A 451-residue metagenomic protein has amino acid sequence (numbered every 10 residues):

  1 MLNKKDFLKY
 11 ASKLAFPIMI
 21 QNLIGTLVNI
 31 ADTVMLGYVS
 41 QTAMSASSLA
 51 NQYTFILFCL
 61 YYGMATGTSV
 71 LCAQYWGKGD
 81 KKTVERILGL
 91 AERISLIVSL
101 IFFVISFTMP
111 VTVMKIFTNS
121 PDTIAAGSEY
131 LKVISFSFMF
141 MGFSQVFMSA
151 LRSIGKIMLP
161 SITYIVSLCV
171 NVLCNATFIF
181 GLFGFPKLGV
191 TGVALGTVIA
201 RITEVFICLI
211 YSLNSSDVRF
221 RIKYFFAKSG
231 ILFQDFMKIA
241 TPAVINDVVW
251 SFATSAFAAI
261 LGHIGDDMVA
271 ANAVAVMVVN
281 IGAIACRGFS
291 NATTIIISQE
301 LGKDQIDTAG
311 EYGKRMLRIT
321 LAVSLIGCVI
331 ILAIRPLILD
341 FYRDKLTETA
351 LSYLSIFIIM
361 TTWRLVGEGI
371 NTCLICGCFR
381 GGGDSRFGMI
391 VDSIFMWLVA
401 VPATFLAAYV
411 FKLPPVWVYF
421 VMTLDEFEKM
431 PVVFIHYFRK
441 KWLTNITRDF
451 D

Functional and structural regions predicted by a protein language model:
M1-A15, C72-S137, F185-T241, I297-R364 (+1 more regions): Short alpha-helical transmembrane segments in multi-pass integral membrane proteins
K13-D32, V133, S144, S167 (+5 more regions): Transmembrane helical elements of multi-pass membrane transporters/channels
I18, N22, T33-V34, V70 (+16 more regions): Transmembrane alpha-helix boundary and packing residues in multipass membrane permease domains and related
M19, L23, L27, A31 (+18 more regions): Generic alpha-helical transmembrane segments of integral inner-membrane proteins, especially permease/transport modules
L23, L27-S45, M114-P121, T177-L188 (+5 more regions): Helix-terminus/linker motif at the lipid-water interface of multi-pass membrane proteins
M44-F107, M141-P160, A258, A271-R335 (+1 more regions): Small-residue-rich hydrophobic transmembrane alpha-helices
A65, I134-S153, P160-L168, V193-C208 (+5 more regions): Short runs within selected transmembrane alpha-helices of multi-pass transporters and secretion channels
S120, K156-I157, G265, D384 (+1 more regions): Short loop-to-helix capping motifs
